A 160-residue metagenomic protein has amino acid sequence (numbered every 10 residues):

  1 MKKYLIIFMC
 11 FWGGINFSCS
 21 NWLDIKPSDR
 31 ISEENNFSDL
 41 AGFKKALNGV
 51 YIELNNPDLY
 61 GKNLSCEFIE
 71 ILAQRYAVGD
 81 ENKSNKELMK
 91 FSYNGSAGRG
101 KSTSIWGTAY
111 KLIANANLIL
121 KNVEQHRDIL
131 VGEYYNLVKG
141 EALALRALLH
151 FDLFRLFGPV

Functional and structural regions predicted by a protein language model:
M1-P27: Bacterial Sec-dependent N-terminal signal peptides
C19-F68: Acidic, glycine-rich segments characteristic of secretory precursors and extracytoplasmic regions
N21, L59, F154-V160: Proline-centered turn/helix-capping motifs that create local helix->coil transitions or kinks
D24-P27, E33, S38-D39, A73 (+2 more regions): Generic structural "secondary-structure junction" signal
K44, K83-F157: Conserved, well-structured interaction surfaces
C66-Y76, N136-V138: Acidic helix-start/capping segments at beta-turn-to-alpha-helix junctions
Y76-K83: Long, charged low-complexity segments
